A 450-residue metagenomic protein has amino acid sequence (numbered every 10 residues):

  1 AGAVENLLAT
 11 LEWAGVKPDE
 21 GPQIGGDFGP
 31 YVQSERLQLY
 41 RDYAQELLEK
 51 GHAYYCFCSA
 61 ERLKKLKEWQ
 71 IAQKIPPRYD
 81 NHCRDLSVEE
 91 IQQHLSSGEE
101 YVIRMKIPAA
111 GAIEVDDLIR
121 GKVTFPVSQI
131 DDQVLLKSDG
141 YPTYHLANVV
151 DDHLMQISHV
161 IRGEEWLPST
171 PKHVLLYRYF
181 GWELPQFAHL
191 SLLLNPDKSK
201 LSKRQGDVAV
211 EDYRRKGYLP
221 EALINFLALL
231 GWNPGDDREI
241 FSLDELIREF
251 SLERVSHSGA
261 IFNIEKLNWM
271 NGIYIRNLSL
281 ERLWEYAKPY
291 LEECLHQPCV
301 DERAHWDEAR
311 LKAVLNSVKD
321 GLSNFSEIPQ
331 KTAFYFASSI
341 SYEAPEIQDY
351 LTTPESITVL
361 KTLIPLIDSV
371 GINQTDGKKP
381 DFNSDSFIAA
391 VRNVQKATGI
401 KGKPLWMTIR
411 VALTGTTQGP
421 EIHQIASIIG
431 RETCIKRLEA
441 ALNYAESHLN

Functional and structural regions predicted by a protein language model:
A1-A72, P168-W182: N-terminal Rossmann-like or analogous alpha/beta NTP/dinucleotide-binding catalytic cores that position adenine
G2-E5, A14-G15, D19, V150 (+1 more regions): Conserved nucleotide- and phosphate/pyrophosphate-binding catalytic cores in adenylate/nucleotidyl-handling enzymes
I24-D27, M155, D207, P420: Short glycine-enriched loop/turn motifs at secondary-structure junctions
F28-Y31, I161, E211, I422: Conserved short-loop catalytic and cofactor-binding motifs
R41-E46, K50-H52, R84-L86, F226-G231: Residue patterns forming the tRNA-binding/recognition surfaces of aminoacyl-tRNA synthetases and related DALR
A44-Y55, A110-V115, R120, D237-E253: A short, terminal or domain-edge coil/loop segment
Y54-H189, N195-L201, A209, P234: Active-site cores that bind ATP or allylic diphosphates and position pyrophosphate for catalysis
